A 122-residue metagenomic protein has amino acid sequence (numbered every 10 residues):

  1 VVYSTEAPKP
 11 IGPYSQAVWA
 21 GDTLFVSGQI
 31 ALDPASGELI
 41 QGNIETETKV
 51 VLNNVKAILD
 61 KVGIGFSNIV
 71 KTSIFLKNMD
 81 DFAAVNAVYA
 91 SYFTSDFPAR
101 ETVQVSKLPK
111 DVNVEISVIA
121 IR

Functional and structural regions predicted by a protein language model:
V1-R122: Short, polar/acidic, helix-capping and beta-turn segments at strand->helix junctions that line the mouths
